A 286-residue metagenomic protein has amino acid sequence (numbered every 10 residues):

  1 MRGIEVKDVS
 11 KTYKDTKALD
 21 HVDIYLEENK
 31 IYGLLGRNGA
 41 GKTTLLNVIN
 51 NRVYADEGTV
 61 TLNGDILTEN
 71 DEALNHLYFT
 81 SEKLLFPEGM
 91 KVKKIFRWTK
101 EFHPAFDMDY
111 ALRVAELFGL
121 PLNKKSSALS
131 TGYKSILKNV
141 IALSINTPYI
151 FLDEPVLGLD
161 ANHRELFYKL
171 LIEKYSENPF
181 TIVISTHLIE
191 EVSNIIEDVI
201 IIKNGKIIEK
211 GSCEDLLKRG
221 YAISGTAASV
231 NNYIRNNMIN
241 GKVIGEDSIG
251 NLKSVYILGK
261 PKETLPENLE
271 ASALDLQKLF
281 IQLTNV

Functional and structural regions predicted by a protein language model:
L26, G58-E72: Conserved ABC transporter NBD signature motif
Y32-R37: The feature captures the beta-strand-to-loop junction immediately N-terminal to the Walker
N50: Helix-to-loop junction immediately C-terminal to a conserved catalytic motif
E72, F79-K138: ABC-family P-loop ATPase nucleotide-binding domains
I150-E154, L159: Catalytic Walker B motif of ABC-type/P-loop ATPase nucleotide-binding domains
K242-V286: C-terminal coupling/interaction segments
